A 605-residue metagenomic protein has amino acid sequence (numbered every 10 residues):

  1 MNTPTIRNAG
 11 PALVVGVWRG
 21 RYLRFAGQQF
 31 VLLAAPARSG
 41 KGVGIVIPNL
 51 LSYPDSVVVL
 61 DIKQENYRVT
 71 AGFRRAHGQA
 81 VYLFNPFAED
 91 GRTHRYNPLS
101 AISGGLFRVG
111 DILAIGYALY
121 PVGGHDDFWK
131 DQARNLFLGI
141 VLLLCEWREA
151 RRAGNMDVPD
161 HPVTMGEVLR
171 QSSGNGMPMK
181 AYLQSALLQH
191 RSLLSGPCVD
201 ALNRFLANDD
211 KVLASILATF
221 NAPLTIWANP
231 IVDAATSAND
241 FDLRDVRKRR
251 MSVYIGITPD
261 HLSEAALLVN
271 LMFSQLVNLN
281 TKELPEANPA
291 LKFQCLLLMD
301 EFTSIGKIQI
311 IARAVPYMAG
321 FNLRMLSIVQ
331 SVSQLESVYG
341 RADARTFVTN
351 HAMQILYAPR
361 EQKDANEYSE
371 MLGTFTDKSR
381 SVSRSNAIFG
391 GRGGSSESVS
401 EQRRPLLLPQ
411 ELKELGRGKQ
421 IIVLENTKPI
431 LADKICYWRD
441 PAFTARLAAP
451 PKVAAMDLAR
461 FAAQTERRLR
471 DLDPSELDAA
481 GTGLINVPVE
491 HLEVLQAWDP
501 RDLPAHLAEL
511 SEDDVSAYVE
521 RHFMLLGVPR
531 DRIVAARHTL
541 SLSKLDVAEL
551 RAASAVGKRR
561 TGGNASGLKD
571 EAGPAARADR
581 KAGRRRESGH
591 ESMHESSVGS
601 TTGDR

Functional and structural regions predicted by a protein language model:
T5-W18, Y22-L323, V338-R341, Q402 (+6 more regions): P-loop NTPase motor domains
F137, F347, Y368, Y518 (+2 more regions): A structural signal for short hydrophobic/aromatic patches embedded in well-ordered alpha helices
L169-S172, L372, R537, S554: A general structural motif at alpha-helix termini
V315-I421: Conserved ATP-driven motor cores of ASCE-family P-loop NTPases powering translocation/secretion/packaging/pilus
I430-C436, R537: Short amphipathic beta-strand/extended segments with alternating polar/hydrophobic composition
D514, Y518, H522-P529, T539 (+2 more regions): Long, low-complexity, intrinsically disordered segments
